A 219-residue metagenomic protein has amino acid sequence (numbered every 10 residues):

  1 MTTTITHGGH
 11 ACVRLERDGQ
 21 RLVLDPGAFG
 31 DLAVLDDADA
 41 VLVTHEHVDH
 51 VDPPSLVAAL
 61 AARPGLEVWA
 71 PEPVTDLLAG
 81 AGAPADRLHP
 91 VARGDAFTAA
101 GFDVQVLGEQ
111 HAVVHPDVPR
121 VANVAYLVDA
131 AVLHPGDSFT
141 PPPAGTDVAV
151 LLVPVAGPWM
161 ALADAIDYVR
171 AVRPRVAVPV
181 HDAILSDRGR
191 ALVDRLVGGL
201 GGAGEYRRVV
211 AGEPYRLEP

Functional and structural regions predicted by a protein language model:
M1-D36, V91-T146, W159-D164, V210-P219: Core dinuclear metal-dependent hydrolase active-site scaffold
T6, G82-A100, I166, R175-P219: Binuclear metal-ion centers of metallo-dependent hydrolases, dominated by the metallo-beta-lactamase
A11, V48, V74-T75, D95 (+2 more regions): Alpha-helix capping/helix-boundary segments
Q20, A62-E67, V172-V176, G202-G204: A short helix->loop->beta-strand "cap" motif at the edges of active sites that frequently abuts
R21, D31-V51, L77-F102, V197: Conserved N-terminal glycine/acidic-rich loop preference
A28-A70, D147-L152: Active-site metal-binding motif and surrounding structural segment of the metallo-beta-lactamase
P54-A62, A81, D164-Y168: A short acidic, amphipathic alpha-helical/loop segment
G65-P73, V176-A183: Short internal beta-strands
